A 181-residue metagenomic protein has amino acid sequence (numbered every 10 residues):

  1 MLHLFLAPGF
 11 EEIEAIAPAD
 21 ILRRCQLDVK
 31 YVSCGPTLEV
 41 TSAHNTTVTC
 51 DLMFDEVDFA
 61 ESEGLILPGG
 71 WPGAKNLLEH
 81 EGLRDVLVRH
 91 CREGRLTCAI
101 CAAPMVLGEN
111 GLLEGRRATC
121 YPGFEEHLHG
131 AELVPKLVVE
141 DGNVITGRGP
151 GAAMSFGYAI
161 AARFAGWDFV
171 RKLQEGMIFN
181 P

Functional and structural regions predicted by a protein language model:
M1-L4, F10, R24-S33, L52-M53 (+1 more regions): Active-site-adjacent pocket-lining segments in enzyme domains
F10-A15, E39: Short N-terminal binding/cap micro-motifs at the start of the first secondary-structure element
A19: Histidine-anchored nucleotide/phosphate-binding helix
V32-M53: N-terminal beta-loop-helix "entrance" segment that forms/cooperates in small-molecule cofactor or anionic ligand
